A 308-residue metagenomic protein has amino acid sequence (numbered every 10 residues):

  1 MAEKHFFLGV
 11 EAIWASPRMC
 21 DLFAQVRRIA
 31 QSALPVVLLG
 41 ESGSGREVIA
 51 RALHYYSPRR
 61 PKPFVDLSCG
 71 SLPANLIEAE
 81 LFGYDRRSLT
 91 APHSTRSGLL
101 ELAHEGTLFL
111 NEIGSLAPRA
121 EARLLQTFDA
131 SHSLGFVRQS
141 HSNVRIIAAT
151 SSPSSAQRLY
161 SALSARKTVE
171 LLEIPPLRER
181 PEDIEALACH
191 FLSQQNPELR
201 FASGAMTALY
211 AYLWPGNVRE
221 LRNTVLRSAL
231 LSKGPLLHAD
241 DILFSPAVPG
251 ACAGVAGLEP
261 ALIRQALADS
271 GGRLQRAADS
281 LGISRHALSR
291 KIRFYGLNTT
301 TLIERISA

Functional and structural regions predicted by a protein language model:
A2-C20, A24-Q31, E41, A50 (+5 more regions): Nucleotide-binding/hydrolysis machinery
E11, P92, R138, V255-A256 (+1 more regions): Residue-level marker of regulatory loop/turn positions in helix-turn-helix DNA-binding domains and in histidine
R18, T95, L258-L262: N-terminal positioning helix adjacent to the helix-turn-helix/winged-helix DNA-binding module
V36, G45, R51, N223 (+1 more regions): Bacterial C-terminal helix-turn-helix
V36-V37, V48, A52, A74-A79 (+4 more regions): Conserved AAA+/SF3 P-loop NTPase catalytic/coupling segment centered on the Walker-B
R59-E80: AAA+/P-loop NTPase substrate/partner-engagement loops
R87-S94, Q126-L134: Short gly/ser/thr-rich secondary-structure transition/capping motifs
